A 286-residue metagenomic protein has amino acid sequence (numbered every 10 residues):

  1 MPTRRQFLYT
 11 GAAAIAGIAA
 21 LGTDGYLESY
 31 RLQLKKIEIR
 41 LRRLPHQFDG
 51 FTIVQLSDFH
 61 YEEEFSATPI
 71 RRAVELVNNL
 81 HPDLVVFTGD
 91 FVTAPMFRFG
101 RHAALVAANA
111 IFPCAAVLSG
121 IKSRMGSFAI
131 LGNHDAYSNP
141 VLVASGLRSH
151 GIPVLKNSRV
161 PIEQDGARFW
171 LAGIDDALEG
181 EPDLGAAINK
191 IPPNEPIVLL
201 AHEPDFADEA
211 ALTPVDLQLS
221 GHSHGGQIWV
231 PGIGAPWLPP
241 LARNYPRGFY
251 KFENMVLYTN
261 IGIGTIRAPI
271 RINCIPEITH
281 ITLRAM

Functional and structural regions predicted by a protein language model:
M1-I18: N-terminal secretory signal peptides and thylakoid transit peptides that target proteins across membranes
E28-L80, R98: N-terminal signal-anchor transmembrane helix
L41-I53, V160-L171, K251-V256: Beta-strand-turn-beta hairpins that frame and shape the catalytic cleft of phosphate-ester-processing enzymes
G50-H60, R168-D176, V198-A201, V256-I261: Active-site-proximal beta-strand elements of phosphoester/diester hydrolases
L56-S57, V85-G89, S127-N133, L155-N157 (+3 more regions): Active-site neighborhood of phospho(di)ester-bond hydrolases with catalytic His/Asp-centered motifs
T68-E163: Core catalytic region of metal-dependent phosphoesterases/phosphodiesterases, especially metallo-beta-lactamase-like
Y137, S145-S158, Q164-A201, A207-D208 (+1 more regions): Binuclear metal-dependent hydrolase catalytic cores centered on His/Asp/Glu-rich metal-binding motifs
P204-T282: Conserved beta-sheet core of the metallophosphoesterase superfamily
